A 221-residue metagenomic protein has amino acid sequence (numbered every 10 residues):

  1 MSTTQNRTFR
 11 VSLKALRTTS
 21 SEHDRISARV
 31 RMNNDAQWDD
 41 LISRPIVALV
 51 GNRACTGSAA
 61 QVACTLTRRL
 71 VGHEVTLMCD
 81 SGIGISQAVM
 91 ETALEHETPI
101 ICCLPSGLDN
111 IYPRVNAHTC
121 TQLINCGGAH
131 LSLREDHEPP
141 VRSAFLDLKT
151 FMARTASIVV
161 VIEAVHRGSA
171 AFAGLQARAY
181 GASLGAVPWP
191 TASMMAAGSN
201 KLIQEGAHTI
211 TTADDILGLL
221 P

Functional and structural regions predicted by a protein language model:
T3-P221: Glycine-biased, small-residue-rich flexible motifs in mid-sequence functional cores and linkers
